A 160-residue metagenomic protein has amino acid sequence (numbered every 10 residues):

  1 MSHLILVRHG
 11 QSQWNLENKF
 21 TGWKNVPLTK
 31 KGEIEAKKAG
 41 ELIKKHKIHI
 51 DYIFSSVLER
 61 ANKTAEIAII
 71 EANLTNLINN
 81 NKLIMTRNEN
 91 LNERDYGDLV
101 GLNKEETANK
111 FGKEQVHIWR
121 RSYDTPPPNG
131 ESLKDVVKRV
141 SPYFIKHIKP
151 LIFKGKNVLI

Functional and structural regions predicted by a protein language model:
M1-I5: Extreme N-terminal starter segment of soluble prokaryotic enzymes
G10, S55-L58, N90, R121 (+1 more regions): Short, well-ordered beta-to-alpha junction loops that form the rim of enzyme active sites and present histidine/acidic
Q11-I67, E71, A108, P126-P142: Loop-to-helix element that buttresses phosphate recognition and phosphoryl-transfer chemistry
N18, N76-L77, P150: Short secondary-structure boundary/capping segments
A39-H117, I145-K146: Phosphate-coordination/substrate-recognition cap region in phosphate-metabolizing enzymes
E114-P128: Extended, charge-rich low-complexity interaction segments
D135-I160: GST-like fold's C-terminal all-alpha helical module
